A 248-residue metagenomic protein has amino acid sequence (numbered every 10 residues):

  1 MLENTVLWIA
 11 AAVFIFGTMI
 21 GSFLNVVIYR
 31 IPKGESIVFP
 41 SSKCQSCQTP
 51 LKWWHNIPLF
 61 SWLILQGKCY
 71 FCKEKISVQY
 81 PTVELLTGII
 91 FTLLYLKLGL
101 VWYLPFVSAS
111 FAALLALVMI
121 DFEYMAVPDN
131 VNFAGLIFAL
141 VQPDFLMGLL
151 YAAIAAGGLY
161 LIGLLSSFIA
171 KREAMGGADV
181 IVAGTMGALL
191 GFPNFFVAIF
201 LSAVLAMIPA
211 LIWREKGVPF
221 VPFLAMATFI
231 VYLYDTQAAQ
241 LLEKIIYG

Functional and structural regions predicted by a protein language model:
M1-A10, F91-P105, V141-L150, A188-N194 (+2 more regions): Helix-coil boundary and interhelical linker segments in multi-pass alpha-helical membrane proteins
M1-P32, M119: Long, highly hydrophobic alpha-helical transmembrane signal-anchor segments
W8-F23, L161-E173, G184-G248: Alpha-helical transmembrane segments
A11-I15, P81-L85, L104-S108, F133-A134 (+3 more regions): Hydrophobic alpha-helical transmembrane segments
L24-Q79: Membrane-proximal soluble regions of multi-pass membrane proteins
Q66, Y70-A134: Long, charge-rich boundary regions
A109-I208, I245: Functional transmembrane core segments of multi-pass inner-membrane proteins
